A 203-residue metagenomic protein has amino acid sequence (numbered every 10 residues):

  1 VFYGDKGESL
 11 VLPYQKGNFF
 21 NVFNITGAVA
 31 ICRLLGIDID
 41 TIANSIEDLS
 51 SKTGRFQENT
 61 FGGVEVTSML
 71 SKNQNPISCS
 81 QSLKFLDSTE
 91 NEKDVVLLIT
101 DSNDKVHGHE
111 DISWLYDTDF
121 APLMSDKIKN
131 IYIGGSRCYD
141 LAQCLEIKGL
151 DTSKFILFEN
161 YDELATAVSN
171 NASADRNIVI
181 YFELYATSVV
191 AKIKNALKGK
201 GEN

Functional and structural regions predicted by a protein language model:
V1-P13: Extended acidic/charged loop-beta regions that coordinate divalent cations and stabilize anionic phosphate/carboxylate
E8, F23-T26, G62-V66: General secondary-structure edge motif
V11-F19, V66-S68: A short glycine/serine-rich beta->alpha loop
K16-V29, K52-G54: Short glycine/threonine-rich catalytic loop with a Thr-x-Gly-x-Asp
A30-I37, N44-N203: ATP-dependent carboxylate-amine ligase
